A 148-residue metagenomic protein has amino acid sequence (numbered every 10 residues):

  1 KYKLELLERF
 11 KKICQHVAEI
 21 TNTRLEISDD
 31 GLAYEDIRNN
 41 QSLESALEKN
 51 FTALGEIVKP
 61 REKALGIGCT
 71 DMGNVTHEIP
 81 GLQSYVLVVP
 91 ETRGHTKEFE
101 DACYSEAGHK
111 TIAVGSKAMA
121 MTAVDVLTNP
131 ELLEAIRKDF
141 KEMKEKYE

Functional and structural regions predicted by a protein language model:
K1-E148: Metal-dependent amide/peptide-bond hydrolase catalytic core, centered on the "pita-bread" metallohydrolase fold
